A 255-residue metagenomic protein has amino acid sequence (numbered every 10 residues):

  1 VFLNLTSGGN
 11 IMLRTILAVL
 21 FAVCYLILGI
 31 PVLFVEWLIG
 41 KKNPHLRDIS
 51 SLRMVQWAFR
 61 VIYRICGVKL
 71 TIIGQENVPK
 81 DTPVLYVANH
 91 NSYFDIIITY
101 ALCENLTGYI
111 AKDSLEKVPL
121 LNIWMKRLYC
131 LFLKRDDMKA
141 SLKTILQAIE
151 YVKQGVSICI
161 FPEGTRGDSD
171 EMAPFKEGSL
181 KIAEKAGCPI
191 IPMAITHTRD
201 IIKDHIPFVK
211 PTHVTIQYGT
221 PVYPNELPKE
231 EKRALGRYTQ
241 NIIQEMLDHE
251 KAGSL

Functional and structural regions predicted by a protein language model:
N4-M12, I16, L142-L255: Non-catalytic C-terminal accessory region of glycerolipid acyltransferases and related lyso-lipid remodeling enzymes
T6-V84: Membrane-anchoring hydrophobic helices of lipid-metabolizing enzymes
L33-L52, I65, K80-M138: Catalytic core of membrane glycerolipid acyltransferases/transacylases, capturing the structured, soluble-facing
S50, A58, D95-I98, A111 (+6 more regions): Hydrophobic alpha-helical segments typical of transmembrane helices and their membrane-interface/capping positions
F59, C130-K134, G164-T165: Short, basic, glycine/proline-bearing loop/turn elements
I72, Y86, Y109, I160 (+1 more regions): Generic preference for hydrophobic
